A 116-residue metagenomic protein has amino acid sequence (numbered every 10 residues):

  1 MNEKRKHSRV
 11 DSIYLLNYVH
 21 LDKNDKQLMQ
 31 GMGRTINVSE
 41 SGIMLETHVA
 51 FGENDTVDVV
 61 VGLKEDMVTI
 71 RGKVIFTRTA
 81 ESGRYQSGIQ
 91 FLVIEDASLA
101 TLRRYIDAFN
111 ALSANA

Functional and structural regions predicted by a protein language model:
M1-V38, D107-A116: N-terminal helix initiation/capping motif
H7, E46-A50: Short, surface-exposed secondary-structure edge patches
H7, S82-A116: C-terminal output/interaction extensions
L16-L21, N54-M67: Short conserved beta-strand and strand-loop elements enriched in small hydrophobics with frequent Asp/Gly
L21, E40, T77-S82: Short, conserved beta-turn/loop elements at beta-strand boundaries and strand-helix junctions
G33, I70-F76: Short beta-strand-centered aromatic/proline hotspots
T35-I36, M44-E46, S87-L92: Short, acidic/hydrophobic/Gly-rich beta-strand patch recurrent on exposed beta strands that often constitutes part
N37-S39, R78, V93-E95: A generic structural motif
